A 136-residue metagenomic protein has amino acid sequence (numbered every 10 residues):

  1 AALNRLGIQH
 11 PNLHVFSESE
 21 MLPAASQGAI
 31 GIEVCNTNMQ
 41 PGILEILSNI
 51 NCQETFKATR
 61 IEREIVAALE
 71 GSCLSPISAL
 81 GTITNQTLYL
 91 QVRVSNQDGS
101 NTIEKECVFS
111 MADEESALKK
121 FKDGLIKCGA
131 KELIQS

Functional and structural regions predicted by a protein language model:
A1-S136: Small-molecule-sensing regulatory modules
